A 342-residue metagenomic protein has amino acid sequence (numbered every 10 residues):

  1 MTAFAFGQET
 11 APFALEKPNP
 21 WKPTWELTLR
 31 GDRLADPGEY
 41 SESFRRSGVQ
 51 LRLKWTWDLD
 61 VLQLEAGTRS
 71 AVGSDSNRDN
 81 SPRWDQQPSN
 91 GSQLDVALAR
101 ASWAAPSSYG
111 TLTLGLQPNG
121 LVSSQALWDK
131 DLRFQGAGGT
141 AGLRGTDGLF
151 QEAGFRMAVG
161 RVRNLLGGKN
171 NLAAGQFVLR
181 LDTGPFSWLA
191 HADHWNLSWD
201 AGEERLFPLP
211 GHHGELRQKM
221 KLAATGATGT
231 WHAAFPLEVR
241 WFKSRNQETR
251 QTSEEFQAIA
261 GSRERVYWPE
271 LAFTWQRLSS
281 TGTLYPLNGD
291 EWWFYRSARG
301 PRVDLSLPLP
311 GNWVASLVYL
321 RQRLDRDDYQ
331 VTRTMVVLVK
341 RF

Functional and structural regions predicted by a protein language model:
M1-A3: Bacterial N-terminal signal peptides
A5-L112, G139, R144-D147, D182-G184 (+4 more regions): Beta-barrel outer-membrane channel/assembly domains of diderm bacteria
K22, V61-Q63, P106-L112, G120-W268 (+3 more regions): Signature for the C-terminal beta-barrel architecture of outer-membrane proteins
S43-S47, W84-Q86, D131-G136, G175 (+2 more regions): Short, low-complexity, polar/charged sequence segments that are solvent-exposed and flexible
G73-N77, D200, T281-T283: Short acidic/His/Gly/Ser-rich catalytic and metal-binding motifs that mark active-site loops of diverse hydrolases
P82-P88, Q117-A126: Short acidic, glycine/Ser/Thr-rich loop/turn "cap" segments at secondary-structure junctions
W84-P88, D193, E203-R217, E270-S306: Outer membrane beta-barrel transmembrane domains
E254, Y267-L271, R299-V303, G311-A315: A short pocket-lining beta-strand/turn micro-motif at the edge of beta-sheets
